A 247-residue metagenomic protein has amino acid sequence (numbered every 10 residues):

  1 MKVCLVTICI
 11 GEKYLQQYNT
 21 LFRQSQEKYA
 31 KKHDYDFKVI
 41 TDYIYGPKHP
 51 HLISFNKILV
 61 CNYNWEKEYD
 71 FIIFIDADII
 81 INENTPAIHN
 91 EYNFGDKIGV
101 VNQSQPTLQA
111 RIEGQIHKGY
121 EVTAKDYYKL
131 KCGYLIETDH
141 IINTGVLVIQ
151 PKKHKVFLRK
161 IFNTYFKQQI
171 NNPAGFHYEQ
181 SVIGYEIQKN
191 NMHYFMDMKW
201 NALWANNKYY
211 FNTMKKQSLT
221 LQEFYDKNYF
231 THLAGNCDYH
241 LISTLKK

Functional and structural regions predicted by a protein language model:
M1-D70, K152, K189, C237: N-terminal anchoring/stem segment of glycosyltransferases
E27, H89, G184-Q188: Non-transmembrane alpha-helical segments in soluble domains of secreted/periplasmic/extracellular proteins
I58, D96-K97, T144-G145: Small-molecule pocket liners
Y69, F94-K97, M192, D226-N228: Short, high-confidence coil segments that cap the C-terminus of an alpha-helix and link into the following beta-strand
Y69-I80: Short beta-strand-to-loop acidic/aromatic patch adjacent to the donor-nucleotide binding site
I81-D126: Conserved donor-nucleotide/metal-binding helix-loop-beta segment in metal-dependent transferases, i.e., the alpha-helix
Y120-T138: Short, flexible, basic/aromatic active-site loop/helix in glycosyltransferases
G133-I242: Catalytic core and acceptor-binding pocket of nucleotide-sugar-dependent glycosyltransferases
